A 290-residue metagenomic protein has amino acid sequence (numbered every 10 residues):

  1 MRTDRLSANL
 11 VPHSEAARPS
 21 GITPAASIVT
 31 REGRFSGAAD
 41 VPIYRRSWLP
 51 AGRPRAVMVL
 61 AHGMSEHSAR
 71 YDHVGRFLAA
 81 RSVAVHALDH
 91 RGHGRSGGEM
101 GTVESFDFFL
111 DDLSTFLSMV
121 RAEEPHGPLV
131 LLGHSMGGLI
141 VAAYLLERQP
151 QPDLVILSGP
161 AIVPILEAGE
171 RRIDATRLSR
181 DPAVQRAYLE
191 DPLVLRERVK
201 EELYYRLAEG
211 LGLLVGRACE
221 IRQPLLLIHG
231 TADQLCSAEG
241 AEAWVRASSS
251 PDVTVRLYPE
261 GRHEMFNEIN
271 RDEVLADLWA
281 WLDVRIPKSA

Functional and structural regions predicted by a protein language model:
M1-G37, V41-P50: An N-terminal hydrophobic leader/cap segment in hydrolases
M64-S68, G94-E124, V274: Catalytic nucleophile-loop/oxyanion-hole region of alpha/beta-hydrolase and closely related hydrolase-like folds
R70, G75-G98: Conserved alpha/beta-hydrolase
E124-H134: Alpha/beta-hydrolase fold nucleophile elbow
G138-Q149: Short glycine-enriched nucleophile-adjacent loop and the immediately C-terminal alpha-helix near the catalytic center
I221, L227-H229, D233: Short beta-strand/loop motif that positions the catalytic acidic residue of the alpha/beta-hydrolase fold
Q234-G240: Conserved alpha/beta-hydrolase "acid-adjacent" motif
T254-A290: Catalytic active-site module of serine/aspartate enzymes centered on a nucleophile-bearing elbow/loop
